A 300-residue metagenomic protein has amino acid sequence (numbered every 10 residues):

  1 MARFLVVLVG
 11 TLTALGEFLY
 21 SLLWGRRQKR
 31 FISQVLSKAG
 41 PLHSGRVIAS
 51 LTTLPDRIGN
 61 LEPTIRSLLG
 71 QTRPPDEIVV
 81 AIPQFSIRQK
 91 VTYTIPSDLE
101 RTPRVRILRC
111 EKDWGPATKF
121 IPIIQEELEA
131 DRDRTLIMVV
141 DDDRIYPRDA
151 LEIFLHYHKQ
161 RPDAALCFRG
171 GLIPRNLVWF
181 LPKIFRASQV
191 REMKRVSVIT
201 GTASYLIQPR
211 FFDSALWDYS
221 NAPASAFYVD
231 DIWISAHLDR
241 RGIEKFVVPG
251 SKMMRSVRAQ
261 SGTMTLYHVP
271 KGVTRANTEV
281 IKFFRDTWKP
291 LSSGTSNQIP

Functional and structural regions predicted by a protein language model:
A2-R27, L42-S44, N60, N221-P300: C-terminal catalytic/acceptor-binding lobe
S44-I48, L69-V80, P103-R106, T135: Short loop->beta transition adjacent to catalytic acidic/histidine clusters or analogous donor-positioning motifs
L51-P63, R73: Active-site beta-to-alpha loop of glycosyltransferases that engages the nucleotide-sugar donor
L51-T53, I82, P249: Short beta-strand/turn micro-motifs composed of small residues that flank or help shape donor/cofactor-binding pockets
T64-E77, Q84-R88, D98: Short, acidic, metal-binding catalytic loop of nucleotide-sugar glycosyltransferases
P83-R134: Active-site-proximal specificity loops/subdomain of glycosyltransferases
D131-I145: Short beta-strand-to-loop acidic/aromatic patch adjacent to the donor-nucleotide binding site
I145-S220: Conserved catalytic core of nucleotide-sugar-dependent glycosyltransferases
